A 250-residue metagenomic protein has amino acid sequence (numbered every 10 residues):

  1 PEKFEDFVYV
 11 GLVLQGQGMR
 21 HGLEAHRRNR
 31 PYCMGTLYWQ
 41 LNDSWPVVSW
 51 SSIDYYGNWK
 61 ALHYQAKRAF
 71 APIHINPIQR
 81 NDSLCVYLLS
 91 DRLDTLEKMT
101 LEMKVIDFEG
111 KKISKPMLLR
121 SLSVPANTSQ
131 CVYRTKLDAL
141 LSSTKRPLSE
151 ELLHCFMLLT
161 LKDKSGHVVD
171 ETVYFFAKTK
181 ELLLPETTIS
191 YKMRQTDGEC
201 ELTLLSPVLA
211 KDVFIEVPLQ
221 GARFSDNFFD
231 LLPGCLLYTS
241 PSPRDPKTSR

Functional and structural regions predicted by a protein language model:
P1-L205, A210-S225, L231-L237: Carbohydrate-binding surfaces of carbohydrate-active enzymes
Y238-P243, K247: Conserved small/polar residues in nucleotide/adenosyl-binding loops
R250: A compact, surface-exposed functional segment
